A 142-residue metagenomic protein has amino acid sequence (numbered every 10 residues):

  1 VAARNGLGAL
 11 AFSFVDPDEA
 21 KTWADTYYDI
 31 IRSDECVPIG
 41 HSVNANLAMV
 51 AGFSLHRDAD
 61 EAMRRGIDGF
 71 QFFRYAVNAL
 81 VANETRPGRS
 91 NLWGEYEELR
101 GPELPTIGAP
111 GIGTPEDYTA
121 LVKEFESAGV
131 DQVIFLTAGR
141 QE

Functional and structural regions predicted by a protein language model:
A3-A24: A conserved active-site cap/scaffold subdomain adjacent to cofactor or substrate pockets
L10-F12, A48-V50, F135-L136: A cross-family glycoside hydrolase active-site/sugar-binding cleft signature
F14-V15, L136-E142: Glycine-rich, proline-tolerant flexible connector loops at the mouths of alpha/beta enzymes
D18-V130: An alpha-helical appendage that flanks or caps ligand/catalytic pockets
V130-D131, G139: Conserved glycine-rich FAD pyrophosphate-binding loop
